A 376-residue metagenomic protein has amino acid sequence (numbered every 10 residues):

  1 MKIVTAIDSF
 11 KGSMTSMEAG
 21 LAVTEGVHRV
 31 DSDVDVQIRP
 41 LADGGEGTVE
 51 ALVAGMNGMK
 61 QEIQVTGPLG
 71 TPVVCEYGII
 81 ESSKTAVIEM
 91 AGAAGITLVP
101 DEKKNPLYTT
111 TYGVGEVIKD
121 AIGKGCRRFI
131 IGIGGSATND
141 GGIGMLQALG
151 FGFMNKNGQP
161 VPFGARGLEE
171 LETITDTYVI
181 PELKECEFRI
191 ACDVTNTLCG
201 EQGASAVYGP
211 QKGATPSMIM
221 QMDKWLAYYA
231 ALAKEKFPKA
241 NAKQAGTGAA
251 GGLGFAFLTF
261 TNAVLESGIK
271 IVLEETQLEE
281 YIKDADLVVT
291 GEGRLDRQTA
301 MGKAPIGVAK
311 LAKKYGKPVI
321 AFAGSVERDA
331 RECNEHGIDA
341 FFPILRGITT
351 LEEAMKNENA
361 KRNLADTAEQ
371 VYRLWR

Functional and structural regions predicted by a protein language model:
M1-I133, A137-R376: N-terminal loops that bind phosphate or other acidic moieties and the adjacent beta-alpha structural core
